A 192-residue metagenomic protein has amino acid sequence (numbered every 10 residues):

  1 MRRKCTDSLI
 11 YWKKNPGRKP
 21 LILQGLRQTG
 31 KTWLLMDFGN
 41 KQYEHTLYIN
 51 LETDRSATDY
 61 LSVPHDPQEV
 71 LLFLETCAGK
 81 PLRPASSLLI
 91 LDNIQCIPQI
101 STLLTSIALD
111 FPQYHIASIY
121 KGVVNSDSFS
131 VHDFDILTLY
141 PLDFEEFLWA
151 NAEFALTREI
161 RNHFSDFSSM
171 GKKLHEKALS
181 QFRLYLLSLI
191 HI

Functional and structural regions predicted by a protein language model:
M1-I190: Phosphate-binding site recognition
